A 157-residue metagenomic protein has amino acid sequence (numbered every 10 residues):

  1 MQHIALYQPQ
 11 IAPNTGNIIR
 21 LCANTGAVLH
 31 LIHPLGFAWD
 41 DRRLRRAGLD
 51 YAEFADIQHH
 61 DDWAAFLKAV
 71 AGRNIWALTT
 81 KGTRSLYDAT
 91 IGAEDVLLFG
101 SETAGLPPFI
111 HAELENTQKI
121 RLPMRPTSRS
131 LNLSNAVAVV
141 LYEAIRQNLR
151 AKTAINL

Functional and structural regions predicted by a protein language model:
M1-L157: Post-transcriptional modification and biogenesis factors for structured RNAs of the translation apparatus
